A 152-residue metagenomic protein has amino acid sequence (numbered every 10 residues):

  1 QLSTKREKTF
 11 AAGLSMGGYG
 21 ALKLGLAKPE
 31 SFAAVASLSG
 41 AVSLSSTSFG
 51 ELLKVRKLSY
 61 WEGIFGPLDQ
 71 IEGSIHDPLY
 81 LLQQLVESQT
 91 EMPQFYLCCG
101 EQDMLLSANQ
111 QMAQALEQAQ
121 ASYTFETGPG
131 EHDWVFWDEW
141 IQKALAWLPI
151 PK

Functional and structural regions predicted by a protein language model:
Q1-K152: Non-catalytic cap/lid and distal C-terminal segments of serine-dependent acyl enzymes
